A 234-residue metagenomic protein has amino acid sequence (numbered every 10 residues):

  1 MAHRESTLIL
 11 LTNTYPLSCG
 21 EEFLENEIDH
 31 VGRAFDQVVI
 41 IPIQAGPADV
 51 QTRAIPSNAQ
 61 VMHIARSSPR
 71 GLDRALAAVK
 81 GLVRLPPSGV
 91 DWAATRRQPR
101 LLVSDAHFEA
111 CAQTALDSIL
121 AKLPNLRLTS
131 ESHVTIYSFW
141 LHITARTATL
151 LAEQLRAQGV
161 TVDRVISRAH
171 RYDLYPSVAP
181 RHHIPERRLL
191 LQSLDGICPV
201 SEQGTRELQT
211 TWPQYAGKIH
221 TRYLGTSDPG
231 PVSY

Functional and structural regions predicted by a protein language model:
M1-R70, E131, Q192, G196: N-terminal subdomain of nucleotide-sugar transferases
M1-S6, T129-E131, T161, G230-Y234: Nucleotide-sugar donor-binding and catalytic loop/hinge architecture of NDP-sugar-dependent glycosyltransferases
T12-N13, L141, A169-Y172, Y223-L224: Histidine-centered beta-alpha loop that forms part of the nucleotide-sugar donor binding/catalytic region in diverse
C19, F23, S118, A152-I166 (+2 more regions): Nucleotide-sugar donor phosphate/pyrophosphate-binding loop at the beta->alpha transition of glycosyltransferases
Q44-V50, P185, Q192-H220, T226-D228: A short, active-site helix/loop in glycosyltransferases that binds the activated sugar's phosphate group
G46-T114: A conserved catalytic-core segment of Leloir-type glycosyltransferases
R70, Y175-R181, Q209, H220-Y234: Acidic anion/phosphate-binding donor-loop and adjacent secondary structure in glycosyltransferase catalytic cores
V103-A112, I119-T144: Short N-terminal targeting/anchoring amphipathic segment
